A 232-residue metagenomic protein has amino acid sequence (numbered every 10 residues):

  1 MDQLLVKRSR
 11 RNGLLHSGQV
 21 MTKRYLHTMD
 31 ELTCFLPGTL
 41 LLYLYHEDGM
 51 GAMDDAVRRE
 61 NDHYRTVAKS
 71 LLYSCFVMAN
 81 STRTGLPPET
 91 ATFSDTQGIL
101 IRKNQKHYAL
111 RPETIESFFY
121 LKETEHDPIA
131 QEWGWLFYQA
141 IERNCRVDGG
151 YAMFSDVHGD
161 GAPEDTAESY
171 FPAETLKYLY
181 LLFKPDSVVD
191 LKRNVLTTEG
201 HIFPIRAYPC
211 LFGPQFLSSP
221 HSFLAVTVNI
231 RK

Functional and structural regions predicted by a protein language model:
M1-K232: Glycan-recognition and catalytic cores of secretory/periplasmic carbohydrate-active enzymes
